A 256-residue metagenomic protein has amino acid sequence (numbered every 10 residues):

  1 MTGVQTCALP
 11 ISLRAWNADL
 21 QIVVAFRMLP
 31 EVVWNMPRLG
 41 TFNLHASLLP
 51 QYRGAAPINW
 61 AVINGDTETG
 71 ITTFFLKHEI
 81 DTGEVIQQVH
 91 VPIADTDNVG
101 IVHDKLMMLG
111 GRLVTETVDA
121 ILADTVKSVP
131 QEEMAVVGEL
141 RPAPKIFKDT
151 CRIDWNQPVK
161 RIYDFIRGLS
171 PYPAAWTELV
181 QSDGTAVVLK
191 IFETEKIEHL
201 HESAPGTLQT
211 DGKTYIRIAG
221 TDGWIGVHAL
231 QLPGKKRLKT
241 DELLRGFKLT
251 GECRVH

Functional and structural regions predicted by a protein language model:
M1-L9: Short, small-residue-biased leader/transition segments that mark boundaries at the very start of proteins
T2, W16, L39, L189 (+1 more regions): Structured loop/turn residues at beta-strand edges in well-structured enzyme cores
Q5, F26-M28, I197: Short beta->alpha connector loops
T6, N35, R245: Phosphate-coordinating loops and pocket residues in cytosolic domains that bind phosphorylated ligands
A8-N17: Short amphipathic alpha-helix with an adjacent loop that forms part of the alpha/beta core around
A18-P142: Donor/substrate-binding cores of folate-linked one-carbon enzymes
A135-H256: Internal anion-binding site segments
